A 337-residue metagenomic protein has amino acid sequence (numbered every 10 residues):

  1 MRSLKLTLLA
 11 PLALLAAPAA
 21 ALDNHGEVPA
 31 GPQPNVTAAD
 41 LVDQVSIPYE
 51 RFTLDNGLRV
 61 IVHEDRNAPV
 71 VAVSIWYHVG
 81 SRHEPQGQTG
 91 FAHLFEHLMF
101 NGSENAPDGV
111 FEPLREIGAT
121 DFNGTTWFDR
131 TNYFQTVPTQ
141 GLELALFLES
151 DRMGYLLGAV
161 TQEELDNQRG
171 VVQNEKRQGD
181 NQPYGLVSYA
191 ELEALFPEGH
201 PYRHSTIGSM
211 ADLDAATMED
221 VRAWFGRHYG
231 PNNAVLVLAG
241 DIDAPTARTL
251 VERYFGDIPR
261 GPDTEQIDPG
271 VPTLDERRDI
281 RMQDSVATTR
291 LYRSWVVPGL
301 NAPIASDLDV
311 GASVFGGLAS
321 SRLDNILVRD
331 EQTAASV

Functional and structural regions predicted by a protein language model:
M1-A21: Gram-negative bacterial Sec-dependent N-terminal signal peptides
L22-S74, V79-S81, N105-G141, Q178-N233 (+2 more regions): Non-catalytic beta-strand/loop surface segments
G80-T89: Short pre-active-site segment immediately N-terminal to the catalytic Zn-binding motif
T89-S103: Active-site SXXK
N101-E104, T136-N167, G317-A319: M16/insulysin-pitrilysin zinc metalloprotease superfamily fold
Q162, R169, R222-Y254, L291: Non-catalytic, conformational "gating/processing" segments within enzyme and secreted inhibitor domains
I304-S306: Zinc-dependent metallopeptidase catalytic helix centered on the HExxH motif and its immediate flanking segment
